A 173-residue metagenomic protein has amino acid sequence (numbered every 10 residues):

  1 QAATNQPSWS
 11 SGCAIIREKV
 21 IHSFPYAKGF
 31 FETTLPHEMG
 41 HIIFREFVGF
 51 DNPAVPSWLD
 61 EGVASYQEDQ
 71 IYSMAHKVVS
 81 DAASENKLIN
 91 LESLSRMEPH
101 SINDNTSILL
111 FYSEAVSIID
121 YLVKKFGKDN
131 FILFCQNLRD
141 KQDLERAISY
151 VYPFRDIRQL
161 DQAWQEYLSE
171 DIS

Functional and structural regions predicted by a protein language model:
Q1-D51, P56, L144-A147: Juxtacatalytic substrate-recognition/specificity segment
W9-E32, N86-R96, A115-L122, Q165-S173: Hydrophobic transmembrane alpha-helix bundles
H22-F24, F44-D51, K77, I89-T106: Substrate-binding clefts and substrate-entry loops adjacent to catalytic sites of polymer-processing enzymes acting on
G29, S57, I108-Y112: Aromatic-acidic/polar surface patches that form glycan- and anion
T33-E46, E61-S65, I119, G127: Active-site recognition of the HExxH zinc-binding catalytic motif
R45, Q70, M74, L122-K125: Short hydrophobic alpha-helical module
A54-M97, Y150-L168: Post-HExxH zinc-binding segment in Zn-dependent metallohydrolases
S93-S173: Pan-zinc metallopeptidase signature
